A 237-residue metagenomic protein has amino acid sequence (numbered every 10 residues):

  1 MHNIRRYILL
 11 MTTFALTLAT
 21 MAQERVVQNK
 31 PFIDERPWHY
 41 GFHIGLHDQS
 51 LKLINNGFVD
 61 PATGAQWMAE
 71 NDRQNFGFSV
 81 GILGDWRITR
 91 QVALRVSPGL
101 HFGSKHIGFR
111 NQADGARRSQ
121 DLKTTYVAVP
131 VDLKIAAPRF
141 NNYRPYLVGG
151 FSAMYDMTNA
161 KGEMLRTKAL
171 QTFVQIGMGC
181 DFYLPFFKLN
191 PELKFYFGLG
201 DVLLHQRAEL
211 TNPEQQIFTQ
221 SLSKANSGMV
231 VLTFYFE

Functional and structural regions predicted by a protein language model:
M1-D34, E237: Cleavable N-terminal export/targeting peptides
Q23-F76, Y235-E237: Short glycine/proline- and aromatic-enriched beta-strand/turn motifs that initiate or cap beta-hairpins
V27, A169, Y183-E237: Predominantly the C-terminal beta-signal and adjacent terminal strand-loop region of outer-membrane beta-barrel
R36-W38, Q74-F78, K123-V129, Y143 (+2 more regions): Residues that define the transmembrane beta-barrel architecture of outer-membrane proteins
F42-L46, F78-W86, P98-L100, V129-A137 (+5 more regions): Residues on the lipid-exposed face of transmembrane beta-strands in outer-membrane beta-barrel proteins
H47-L51, H101-K105, S152-T158, Y196-V202: Structural signature of outer-membrane beta-barrel domains
S50, Q91-L94, N141, F186-L189: Repeated loop/turn-to-beta-strand initiation elements of outer-membrane beta-barrel proteins
I54-N71, G103-T124, M157-T167, L203-L222: Flexible, solvent-exposed loop segments that connect beta-strands
